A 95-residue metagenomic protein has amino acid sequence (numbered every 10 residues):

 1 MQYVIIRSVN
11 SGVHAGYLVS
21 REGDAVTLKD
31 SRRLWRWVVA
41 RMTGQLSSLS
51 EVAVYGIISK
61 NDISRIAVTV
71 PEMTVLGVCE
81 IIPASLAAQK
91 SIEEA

Functional and structural regions predicted by a protein language model:
M1-A95: Conserved RNA-binding domains used in RNP assembly and mRNA/RNA metabolism
